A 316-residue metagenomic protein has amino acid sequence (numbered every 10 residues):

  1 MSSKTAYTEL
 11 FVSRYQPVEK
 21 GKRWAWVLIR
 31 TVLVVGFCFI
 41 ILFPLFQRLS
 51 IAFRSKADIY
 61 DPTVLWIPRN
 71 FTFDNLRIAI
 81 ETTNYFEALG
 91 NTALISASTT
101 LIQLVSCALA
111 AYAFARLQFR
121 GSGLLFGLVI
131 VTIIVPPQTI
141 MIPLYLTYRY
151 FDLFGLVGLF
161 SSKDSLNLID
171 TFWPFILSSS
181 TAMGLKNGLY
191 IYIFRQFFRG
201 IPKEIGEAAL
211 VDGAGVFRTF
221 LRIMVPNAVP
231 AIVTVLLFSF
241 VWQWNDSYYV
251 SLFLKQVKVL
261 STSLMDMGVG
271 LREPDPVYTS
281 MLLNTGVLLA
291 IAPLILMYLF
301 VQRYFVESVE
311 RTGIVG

Functional and structural regions predicted by a protein language model:
K4-V12, V18-K22, W26-G316: A structural signal for multi-pass alpha-helical bundles of membrane permease subunits that mediate small-molecule
